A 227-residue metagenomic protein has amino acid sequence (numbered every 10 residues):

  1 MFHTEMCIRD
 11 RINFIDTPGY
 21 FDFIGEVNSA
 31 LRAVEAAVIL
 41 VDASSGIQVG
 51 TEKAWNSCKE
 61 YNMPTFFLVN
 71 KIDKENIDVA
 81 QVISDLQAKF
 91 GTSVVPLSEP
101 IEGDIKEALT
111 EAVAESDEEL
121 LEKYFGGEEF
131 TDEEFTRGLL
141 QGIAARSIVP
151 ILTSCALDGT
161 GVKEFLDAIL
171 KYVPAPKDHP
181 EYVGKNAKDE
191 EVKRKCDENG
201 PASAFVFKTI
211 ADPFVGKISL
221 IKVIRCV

Functional and structural regions predicted by a protein language model:
M1-E5, R9-C226: Structural and coupling elements of P-loop NTPases
